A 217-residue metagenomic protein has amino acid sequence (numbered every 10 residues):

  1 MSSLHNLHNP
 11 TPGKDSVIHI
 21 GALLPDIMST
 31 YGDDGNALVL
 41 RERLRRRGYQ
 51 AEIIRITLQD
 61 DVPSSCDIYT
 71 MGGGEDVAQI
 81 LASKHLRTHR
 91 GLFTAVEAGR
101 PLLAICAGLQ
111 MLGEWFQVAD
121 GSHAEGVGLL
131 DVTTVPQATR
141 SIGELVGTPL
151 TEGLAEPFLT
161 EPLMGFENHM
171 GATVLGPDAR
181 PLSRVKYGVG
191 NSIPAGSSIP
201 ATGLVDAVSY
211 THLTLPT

Functional and structural regions predicted by a protein language model:
M1-A98, T133-V135, L213: N-terminal beta1-alpha1 cap of cysteine-dependent amidohydrolase-like domains
G21, I54, T70, L103 (+3 more regions): Hydrophobic/aromatic beta-strand patches that form the interior of the parallel beta-sheet core in alpha/beta enzyme
G21-Y31, D60-P63, F116-A124, L159-H169: Short low-complexity stretches enriched in small and charged residues
L44-Y49, V118, G153-A155: Alpha-helix termini
D76-G153, T160: Cysteine-nucleophile active-site neighborhood
D120-V208: Pocket-forming structural segment of enzyme catalytic cores
T211-T217: Conserved small/polar residues in nucleotide/adenosyl-binding loops
